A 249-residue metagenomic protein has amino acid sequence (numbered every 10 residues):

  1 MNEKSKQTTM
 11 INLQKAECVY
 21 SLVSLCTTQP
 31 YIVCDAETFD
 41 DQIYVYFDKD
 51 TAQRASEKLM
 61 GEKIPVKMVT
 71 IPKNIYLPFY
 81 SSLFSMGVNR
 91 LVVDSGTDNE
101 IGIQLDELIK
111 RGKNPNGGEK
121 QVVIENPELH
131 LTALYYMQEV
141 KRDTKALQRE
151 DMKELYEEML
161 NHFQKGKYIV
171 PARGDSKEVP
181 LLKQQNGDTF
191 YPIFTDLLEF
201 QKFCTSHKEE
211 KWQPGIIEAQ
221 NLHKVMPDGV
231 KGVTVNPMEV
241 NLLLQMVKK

Functional and structural regions predicted by a protein language model:
M1-K249: An interfacial alpha-helical scaffold signature
